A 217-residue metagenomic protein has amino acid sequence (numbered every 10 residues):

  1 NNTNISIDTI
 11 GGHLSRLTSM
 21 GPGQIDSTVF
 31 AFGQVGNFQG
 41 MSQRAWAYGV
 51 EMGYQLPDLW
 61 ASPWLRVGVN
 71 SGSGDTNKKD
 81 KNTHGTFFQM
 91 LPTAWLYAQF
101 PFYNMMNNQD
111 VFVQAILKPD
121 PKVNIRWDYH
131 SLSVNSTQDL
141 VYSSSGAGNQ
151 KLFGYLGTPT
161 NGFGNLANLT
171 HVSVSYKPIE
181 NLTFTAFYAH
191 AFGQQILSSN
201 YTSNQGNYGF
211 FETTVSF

Functional and structural regions predicted by a protein language model:
N1, D26-V35, H190-A191: Transmembrane beta-strand segments that form the barrel wall of outer-membrane beta-barrel proteins
N1-S15, Q138-H171, T185: Outer membrane beta-barrel transmembrane domains
N2, Q39-Q43, L197-Y201: Short, solvent-exposed loop/turn segments at secondary-structure boundaries
S6-I10, S42-Y48, N107-V111, L166-T170 (+1 more regions): Residues that define the transmembrane beta-barrel architecture of outer-membrane proteins
G12-R16, V50-Y54, V67, V113-L117 (+2 more regions): Residues on the lipid-exposed face of transmembrane beta-strands in outer-membrane beta-barrel proteins
M20-S27, D58-P63, K122-I125, Y176 (+1 more regions): Repeated loop/turn-to-beta-strand initiation elements of outer-membrane beta-barrel proteins
F30-Q34, Q39-P159: Extracellular/periplasmic loop regions
I179-E212, S216: Predominantly the C-terminal beta-signal and adjacent terminal strand-loop region of outer-membrane beta-barrel
